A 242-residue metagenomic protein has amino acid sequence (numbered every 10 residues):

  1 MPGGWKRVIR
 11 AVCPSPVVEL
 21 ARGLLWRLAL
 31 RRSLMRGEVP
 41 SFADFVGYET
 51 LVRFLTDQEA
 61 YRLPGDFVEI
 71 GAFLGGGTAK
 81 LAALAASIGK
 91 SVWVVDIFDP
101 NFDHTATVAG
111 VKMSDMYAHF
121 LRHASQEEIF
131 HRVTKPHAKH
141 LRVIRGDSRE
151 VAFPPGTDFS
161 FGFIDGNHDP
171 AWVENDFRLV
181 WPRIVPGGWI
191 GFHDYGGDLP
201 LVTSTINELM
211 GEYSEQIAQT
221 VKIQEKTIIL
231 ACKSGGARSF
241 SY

Functional and structural regions predicted by a protein language model:
M1-F42, S234: Membrane-proximal basic amphipathic "stem/tether" segments
R32-F45, V52-Y242: S-adenosylmethionine/decaboxylated-SAM
